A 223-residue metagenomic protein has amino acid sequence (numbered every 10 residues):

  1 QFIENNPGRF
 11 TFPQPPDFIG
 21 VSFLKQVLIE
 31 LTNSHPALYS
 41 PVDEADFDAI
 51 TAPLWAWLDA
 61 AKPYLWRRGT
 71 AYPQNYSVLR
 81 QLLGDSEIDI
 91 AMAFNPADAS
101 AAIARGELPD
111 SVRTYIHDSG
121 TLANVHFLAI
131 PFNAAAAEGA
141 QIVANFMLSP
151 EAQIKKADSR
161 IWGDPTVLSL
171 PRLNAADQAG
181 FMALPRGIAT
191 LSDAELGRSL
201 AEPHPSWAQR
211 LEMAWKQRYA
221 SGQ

Functional and structural regions predicted by a protein language model:
Q1-V78: Extracytoplasmic ligand-binding site segments that recognize negatively charged/polar headgroups
I3-G8, L28-N33, D59-W66, G84 (+5 more regions): Sec-exported extracytoplasmic/periplasmic mature domains
F12-Q14, A129-F132, R198-P203: Active-site rim elements
Q14-D17, A93-P96, R160: Short, well-ordered beta-to-alpha junction loops that form the rim of enzyme active sites and present histidine/acidic
S22-Q26, A49, P53-A60, Q74 (+11 more regions): Extracytoplasmic/secreted proteins, especially bacterial periplasmic and envelope-associated proteins
W66-N133, L173-F181: Extracytoplasmic/periplasmic substrate-binding proteins
Q81, I188-Q223: Conserved C-terminal helix/tail region of periplasmic/extracytoplasmic solute-binding proteins
T121, H126-E195: Mature extracytoplasmic/periplasmic domains
